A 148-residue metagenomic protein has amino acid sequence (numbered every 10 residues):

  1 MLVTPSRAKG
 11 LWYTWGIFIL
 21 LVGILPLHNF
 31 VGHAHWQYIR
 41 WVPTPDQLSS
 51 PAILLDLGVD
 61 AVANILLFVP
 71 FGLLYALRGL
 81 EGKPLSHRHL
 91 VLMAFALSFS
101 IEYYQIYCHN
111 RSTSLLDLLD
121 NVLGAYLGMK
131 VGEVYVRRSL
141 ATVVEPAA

Functional and structural regions predicted by a protein language model:
M1-A148: Bulky hydrophobic segments
